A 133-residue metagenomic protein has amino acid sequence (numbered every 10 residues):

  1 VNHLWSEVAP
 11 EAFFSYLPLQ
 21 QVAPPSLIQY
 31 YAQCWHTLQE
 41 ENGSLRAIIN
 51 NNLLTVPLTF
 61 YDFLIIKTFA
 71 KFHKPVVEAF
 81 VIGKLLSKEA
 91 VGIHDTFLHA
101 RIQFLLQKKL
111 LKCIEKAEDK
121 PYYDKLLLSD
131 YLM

Functional and structural regions predicted by a protein language model:
V1, D95-H99, I114-A117: A generic structural motif
N2-V76: A conserved mid-domain beta-alpha-beta active-site/ligand-binding segment of alpha/beta enzyme cores
N50, F80, K116-A117: Short coil/turn segments at secondary-structure boundaries
K67-A70, G83, Q103: Surface-exposed alpha-helical segments enriched in charged/polar residues
H73-S87: Short acidic, hydrophobic short linear motifs in intrinsically disordered regions
V91-Q107: Short amphipathic alpha-helical interaction segments
F104-A117: A short, conserved structural fragment
K116-M133: Short, cationic-aromatic polyanion-contact patches
